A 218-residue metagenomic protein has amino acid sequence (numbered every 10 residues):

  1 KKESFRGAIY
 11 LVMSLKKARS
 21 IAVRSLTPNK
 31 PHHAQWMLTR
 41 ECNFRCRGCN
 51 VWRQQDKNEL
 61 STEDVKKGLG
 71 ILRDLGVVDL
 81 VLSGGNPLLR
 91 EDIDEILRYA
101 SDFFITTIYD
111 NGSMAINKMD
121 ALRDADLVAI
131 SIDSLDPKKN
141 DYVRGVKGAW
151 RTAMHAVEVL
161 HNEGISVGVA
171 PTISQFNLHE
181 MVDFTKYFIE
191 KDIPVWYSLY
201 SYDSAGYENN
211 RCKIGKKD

Functional and structural regions predicted by a protein language model:
K1-M13: Eukaryotic acidic, serine/proline-rich intrinsically disordered low-complexity regions that function as flexible
R6-G7, T39-C42, G68, A125-A129 (+1 more regions): Short hydrophobic/aromatic-rich motifs at helix boundaries and adjacent loops
Y10-K118: Conserved alpha-helical substructure of the radical SAM core
L69, D94-L97, M119, M154-V157 (+1 more regions): Generic structural signal for well-ordered alpha-helices, preferentially at hydrophobic/aromatic core positions
V77, I105, A125, D192-I193: A structural motif
D92-I93, K118-M119, K139-N140, Y207: Short glycine-/acidic-enriched loop or helix-start segments at secondary-structure transitions that form or flank
A100-S101, A121-D124, I189: Short, conserved loop/helix-junction motifs that constitute active-site signature segments in enzyme catalytic cores
D126, S131-D133, K138, Y142-D218: Radical SAM enzyme [4Fe-4S]-AdoMet core and its adjacent flexible, acidic and glycine-rich loops/tails across
